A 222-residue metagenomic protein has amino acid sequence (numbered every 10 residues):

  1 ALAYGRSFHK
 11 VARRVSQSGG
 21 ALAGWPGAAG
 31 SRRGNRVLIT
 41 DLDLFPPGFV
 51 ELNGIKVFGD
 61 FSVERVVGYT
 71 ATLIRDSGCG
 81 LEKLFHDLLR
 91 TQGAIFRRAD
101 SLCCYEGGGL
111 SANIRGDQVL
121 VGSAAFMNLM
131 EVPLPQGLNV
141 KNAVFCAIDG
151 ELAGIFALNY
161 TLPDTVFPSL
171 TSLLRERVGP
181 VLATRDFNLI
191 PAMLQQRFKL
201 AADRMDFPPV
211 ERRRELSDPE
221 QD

Functional and structural regions predicted by a protein language model:
A1-T40, R185, P209, P219-D222: Hydrophobic alpha-helical transmembrane segments
A12, D43, G116, C146 (+2 more regions): Residue-level signature of catalytic and energy-coupling elements of molecular machines, predominantly ATP/GTP-dependent
P26-Y69, N113: Conserved cytosolic catalytic loops of P-type ATPases
L38, L110-N113, N142-I148, L182-T184: Cytosolic beta-strand hydrophobic patch enriched in CBS
G59-L110, I114, L129-M130, R185 (+1 more regions): ATP-binding catalytic core of ATPases
G116, G154-D222: Conserved ATP-binding TGD loop and adjacent catalytic N/P-domain core of P-type ATPases
